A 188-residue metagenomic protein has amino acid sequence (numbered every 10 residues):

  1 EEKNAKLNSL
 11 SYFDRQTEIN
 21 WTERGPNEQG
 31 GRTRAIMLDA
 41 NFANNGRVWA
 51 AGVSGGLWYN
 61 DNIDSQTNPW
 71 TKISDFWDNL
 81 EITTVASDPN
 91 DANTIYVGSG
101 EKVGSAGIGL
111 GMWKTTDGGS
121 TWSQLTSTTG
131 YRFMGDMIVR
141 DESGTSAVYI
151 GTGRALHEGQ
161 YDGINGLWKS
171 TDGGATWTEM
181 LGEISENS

Functional and structural regions predicted by a protein language model:
E1-S188: Extracellular glycan-interacting surfaces
